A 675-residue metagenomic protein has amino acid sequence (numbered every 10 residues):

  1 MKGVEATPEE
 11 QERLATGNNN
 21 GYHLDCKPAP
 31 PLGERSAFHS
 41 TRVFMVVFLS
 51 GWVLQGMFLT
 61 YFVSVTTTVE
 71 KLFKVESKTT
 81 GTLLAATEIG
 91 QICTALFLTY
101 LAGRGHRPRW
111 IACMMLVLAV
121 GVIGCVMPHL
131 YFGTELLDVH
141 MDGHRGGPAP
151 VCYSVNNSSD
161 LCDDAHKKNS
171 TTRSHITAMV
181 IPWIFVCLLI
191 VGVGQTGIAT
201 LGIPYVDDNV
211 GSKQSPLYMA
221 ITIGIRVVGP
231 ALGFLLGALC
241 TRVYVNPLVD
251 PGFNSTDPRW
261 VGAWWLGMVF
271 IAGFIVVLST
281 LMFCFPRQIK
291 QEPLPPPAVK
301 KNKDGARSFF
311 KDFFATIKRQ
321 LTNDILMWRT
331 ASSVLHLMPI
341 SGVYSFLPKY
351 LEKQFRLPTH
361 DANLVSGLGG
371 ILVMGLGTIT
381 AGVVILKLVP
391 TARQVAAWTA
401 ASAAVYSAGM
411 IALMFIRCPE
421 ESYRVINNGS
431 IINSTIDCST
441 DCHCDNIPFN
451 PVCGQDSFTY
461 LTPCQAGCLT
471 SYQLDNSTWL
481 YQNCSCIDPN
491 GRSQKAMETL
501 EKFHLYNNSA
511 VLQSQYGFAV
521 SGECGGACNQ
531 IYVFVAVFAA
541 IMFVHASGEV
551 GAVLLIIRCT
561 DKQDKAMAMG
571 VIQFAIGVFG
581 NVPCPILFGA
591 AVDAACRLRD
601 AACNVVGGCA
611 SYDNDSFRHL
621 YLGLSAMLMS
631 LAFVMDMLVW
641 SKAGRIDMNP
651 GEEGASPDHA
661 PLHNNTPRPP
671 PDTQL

Functional and structural regions predicted by a protein language model:
M1-L49, Y61-V65, K71, R104 (+6 more regions): Disordered extramembrane loops and terminal tails of multipass alpha-helical membrane proteins
S40, L49-T60, E88, I92 (+1 more regions): N-terminal transmembrane alpha-helices
S50-G51, T82-L83, C187, M219-I225 (+3 more regions): Hydrophobic alpha-helical segments of secondary membrane carriers
L54-F62, Q195-A199, H336-Y344, G548-E549: Conserved extracellular-gate-facing transmembrane-helix segments in secondary transporters
S77-K78, V210-T222, T359-L364, N450 (+2 more regions): Loop-to-transmembrane helix entry/capping segments in MFS-fold secondary transporters and related SLC/MFSD carriers
E88-I89, V227-V228, I371-L372, V578-F579: Short hydrophobic/small-residue motifs within alpha-helical transmembrane segments of multi-pass transporter-like
R107-W110, G211-L236, G580: Classical protein tyrosine phosphatase
L189-G224: Cytoplasmic helix-loop-helix junction between adjacent transmembrane helices in 12-TM secondary transporters
